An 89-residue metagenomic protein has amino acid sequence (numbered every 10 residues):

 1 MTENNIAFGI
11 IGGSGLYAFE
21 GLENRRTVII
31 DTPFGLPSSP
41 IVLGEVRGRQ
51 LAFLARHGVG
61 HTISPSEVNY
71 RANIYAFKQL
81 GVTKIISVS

Functional and structural regions predicted by a protein language model:
M1-V88: Metabolite-binding pocket within alpha/beta catalytic cores that recognizes anionic/polar moieties
